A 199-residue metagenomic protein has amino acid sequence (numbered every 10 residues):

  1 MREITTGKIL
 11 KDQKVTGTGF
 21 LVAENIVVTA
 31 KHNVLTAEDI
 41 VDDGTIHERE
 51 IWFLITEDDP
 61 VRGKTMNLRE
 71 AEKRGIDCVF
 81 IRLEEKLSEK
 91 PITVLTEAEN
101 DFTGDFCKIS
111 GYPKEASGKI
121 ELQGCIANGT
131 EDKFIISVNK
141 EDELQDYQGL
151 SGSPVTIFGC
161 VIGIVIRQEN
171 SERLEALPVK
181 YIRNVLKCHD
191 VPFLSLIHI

Functional and structural regions predicted by a protein language model:
R2-T16, F20-E24, K31-D39, D43-F134 (+1 more regions): Serine endopeptidase catalytic core focused on the charge-relay Asp
F20, E143-I166: Catalytic nucleophile loop of clan PA
V27-V28, I162: Conserved PDZ fold ligand-binding element
E84-E89, N139-D146: Short solvent-exposed strand/turn elements
S171-I182: A short, polar/charged loop-to-alpha-helix boundary motif
I197-I199: Conserved small/polar residues in nucleotide/adenosyl-binding loops
